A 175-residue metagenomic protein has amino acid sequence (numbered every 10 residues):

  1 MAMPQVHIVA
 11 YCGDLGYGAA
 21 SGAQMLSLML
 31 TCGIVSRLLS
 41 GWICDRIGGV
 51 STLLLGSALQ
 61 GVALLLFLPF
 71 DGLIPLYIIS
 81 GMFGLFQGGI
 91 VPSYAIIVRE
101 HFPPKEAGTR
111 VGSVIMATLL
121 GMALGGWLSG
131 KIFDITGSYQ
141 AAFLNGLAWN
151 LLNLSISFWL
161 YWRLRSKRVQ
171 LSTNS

Functional and structural regions predicted by a protein language model:
M1-S40: Extracytoplasmic gate region of multi-pass secondary transporters
L30-L38, G88, L119-A123: Residue-level signature of mid-helix packing/kink "hotspots" within the transmembrane helices of 12-pass Major
S36-G48, F133-D134: Helix-to-loop junctions at the C-terminal end of transmembrane segments in multipass secondary transporters
S51-L66: Structural signature of the two symmetry-related core transmembrane helices
A63, I74-M82: Paired small-residue
G89-F102: Intracellular juxtamembrane helix-capping segments at the cytosolic ends of symmetry-related transmembrane helices
H101-S138, G146: A late C-terminal transmembrane helix in Major Facilitator Superfamily
A141-W159: Symmetry-related core transmembrane helices of the 12-TM Major Facilitator Superfamily/SLC fold
